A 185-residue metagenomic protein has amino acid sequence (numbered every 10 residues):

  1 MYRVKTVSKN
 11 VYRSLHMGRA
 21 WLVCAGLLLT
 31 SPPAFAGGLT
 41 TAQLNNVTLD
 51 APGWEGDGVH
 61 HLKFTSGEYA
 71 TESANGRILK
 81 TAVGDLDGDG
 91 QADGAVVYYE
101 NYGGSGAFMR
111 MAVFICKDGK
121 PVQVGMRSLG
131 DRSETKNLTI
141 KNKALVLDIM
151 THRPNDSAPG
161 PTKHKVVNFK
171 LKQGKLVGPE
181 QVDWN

Functional and structural regions predicted by a protein language model:
Y2, T6-S8, V23-G26, S31 (+2 more regions): Acidic, small-residue rich beta-repeat scaffolds with periodic aromatic anchors
H16-V23: Sec-dependent signal peptide recognition, specifically the positively charged N-region followed immediately by
F35-L86, Q91, S105, I115-K117: Flexible low-complexity loop/turn motifs enriched in small/helix-breaking residues
L79, M109-M111, H164: Repetitive beta-architecture junctions, highlighting loop-to-beta-strand starts across blade-like repeats
G88-Y98, L145-D148: Acidic/hydrophobic-patterned starts of short beta strands in beta-sheet-rich repeat architectures
G104-M111, D156-P159: Structural motif
Q123-S128, P179-Q181: Beta-propeller fold detector
L129-S133: Short coil/turn segments at the loop-to-beta-strand junctions that recur within blades of beta-propeller repeat folds
